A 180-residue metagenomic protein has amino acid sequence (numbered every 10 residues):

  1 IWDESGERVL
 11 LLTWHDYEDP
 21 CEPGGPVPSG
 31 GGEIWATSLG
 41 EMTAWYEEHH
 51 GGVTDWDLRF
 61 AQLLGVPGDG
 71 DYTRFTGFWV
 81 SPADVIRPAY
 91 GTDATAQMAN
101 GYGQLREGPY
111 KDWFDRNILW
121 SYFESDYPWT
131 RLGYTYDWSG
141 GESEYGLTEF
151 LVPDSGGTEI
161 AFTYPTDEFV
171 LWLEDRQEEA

Functional and structural regions predicted by a protein language model:
I1-A36: ADP-ribose/NAD+-binding catalytic cleft of ART/PARP-like enzymes
H15, H49-H50, F78: Histidine (H) residue identity feature
Y17, E41-M42, A83-I86: Solvent-exposed loop/turn segments at secondary-structure junctions within structured extracellular/periplasmic domains
G24-P26, H49-G52, Y90-D93: Surface-exposed beta-strand edges and their flanking turn/coil or helix-capping segments
W35-L39, W79-S81: Short His-Asn-centered micro-motif
A36, T54-D57, E144, T163: Low-complexity, intrinsically disordered regions enriched in charged/polar residues
L39-D57, A61: Short active-site loop/helix that positions an aromatic residue
A61-A180: Conserved NAD+-utilizing ADP-ribose enzyme module
